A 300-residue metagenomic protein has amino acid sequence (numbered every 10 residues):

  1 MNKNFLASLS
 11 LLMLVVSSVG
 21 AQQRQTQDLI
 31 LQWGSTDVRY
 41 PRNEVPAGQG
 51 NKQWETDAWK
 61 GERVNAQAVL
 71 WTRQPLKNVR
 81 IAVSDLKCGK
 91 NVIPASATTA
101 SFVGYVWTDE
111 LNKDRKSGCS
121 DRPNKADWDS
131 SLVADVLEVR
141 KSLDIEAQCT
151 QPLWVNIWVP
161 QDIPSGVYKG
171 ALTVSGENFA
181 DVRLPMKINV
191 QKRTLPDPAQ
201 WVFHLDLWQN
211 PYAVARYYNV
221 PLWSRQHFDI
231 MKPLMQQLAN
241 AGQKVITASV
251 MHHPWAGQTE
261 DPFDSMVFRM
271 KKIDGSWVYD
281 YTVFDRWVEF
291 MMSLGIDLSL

Functional and structural regions predicted by a protein language model:
M1-L9: Bacterial N-terminal signal peptides that target proteins for export
S8-S17: Bacterial N-terminal signal peptides
V19-A21: Boundary at the C-terminal end of the N-terminal hydrophobic targeting segment
Q23-G50, L70-V155: Surface-exposed binding patches on compact interaction domains or structured appendages
T56-E62: Short, solvent-exposed loop/linker segments at the N-terminal edge of repeated beta-sheet extracellular domains
D57, V69-K87, R140-Q200, F228: Extended acidic/polar, glycine-enriched regions that form or flank non-catalytic beta-rich accessory modules
G89-D129, V133-V136, A199-L207, L238-E260 (+1 more regions): Glycine-rich, aromatic-flanked loop segments that form ligand/cofactor-binding clefts across common enzyme folds
D181-I273, V278, D285, E289-L298: An acidic-aromatic substrate-binding cleft motif
